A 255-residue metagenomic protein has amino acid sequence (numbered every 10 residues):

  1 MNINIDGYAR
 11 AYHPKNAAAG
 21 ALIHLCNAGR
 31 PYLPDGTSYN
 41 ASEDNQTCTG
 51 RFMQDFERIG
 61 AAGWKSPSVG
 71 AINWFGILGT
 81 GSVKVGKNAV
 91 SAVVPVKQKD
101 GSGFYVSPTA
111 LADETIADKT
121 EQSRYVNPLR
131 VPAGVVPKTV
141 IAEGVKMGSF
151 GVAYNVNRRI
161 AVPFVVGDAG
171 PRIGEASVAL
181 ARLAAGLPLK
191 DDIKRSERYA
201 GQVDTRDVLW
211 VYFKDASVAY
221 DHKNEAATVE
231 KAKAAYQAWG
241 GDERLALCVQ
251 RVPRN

Functional and structural regions predicted by a protein language model:
M1-I160, A185-P188, D192-S196, A200-V208 (+1 more regions): Cell wall/extracellular polymer interaction/catalysis modules
S149-V152, V165, L180: Short, hydrophobic/aromatic alpha-helical segments in well-folded domains
A161-P171: Short beta-strand-centered aromatic/proline hotspots
G170-A184: Short, solvent-exposed secondary-structure boundary/capping segments
N255: FAD-dinucleotide binding site
